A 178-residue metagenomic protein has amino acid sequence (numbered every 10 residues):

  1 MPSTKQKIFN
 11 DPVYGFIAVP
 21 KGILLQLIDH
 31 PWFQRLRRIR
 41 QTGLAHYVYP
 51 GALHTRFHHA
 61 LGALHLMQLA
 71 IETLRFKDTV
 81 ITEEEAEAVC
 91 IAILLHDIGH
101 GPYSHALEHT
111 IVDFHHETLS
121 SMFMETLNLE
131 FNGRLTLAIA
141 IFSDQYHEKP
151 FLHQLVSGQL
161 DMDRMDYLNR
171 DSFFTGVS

Functional and structural regions predicted by a protein language model:
M1-R40, Y47-I91, G101-S178: Sequence-structural signature of the catalytic-core scaffold of metal-dependent phosphohydrolases that act on
